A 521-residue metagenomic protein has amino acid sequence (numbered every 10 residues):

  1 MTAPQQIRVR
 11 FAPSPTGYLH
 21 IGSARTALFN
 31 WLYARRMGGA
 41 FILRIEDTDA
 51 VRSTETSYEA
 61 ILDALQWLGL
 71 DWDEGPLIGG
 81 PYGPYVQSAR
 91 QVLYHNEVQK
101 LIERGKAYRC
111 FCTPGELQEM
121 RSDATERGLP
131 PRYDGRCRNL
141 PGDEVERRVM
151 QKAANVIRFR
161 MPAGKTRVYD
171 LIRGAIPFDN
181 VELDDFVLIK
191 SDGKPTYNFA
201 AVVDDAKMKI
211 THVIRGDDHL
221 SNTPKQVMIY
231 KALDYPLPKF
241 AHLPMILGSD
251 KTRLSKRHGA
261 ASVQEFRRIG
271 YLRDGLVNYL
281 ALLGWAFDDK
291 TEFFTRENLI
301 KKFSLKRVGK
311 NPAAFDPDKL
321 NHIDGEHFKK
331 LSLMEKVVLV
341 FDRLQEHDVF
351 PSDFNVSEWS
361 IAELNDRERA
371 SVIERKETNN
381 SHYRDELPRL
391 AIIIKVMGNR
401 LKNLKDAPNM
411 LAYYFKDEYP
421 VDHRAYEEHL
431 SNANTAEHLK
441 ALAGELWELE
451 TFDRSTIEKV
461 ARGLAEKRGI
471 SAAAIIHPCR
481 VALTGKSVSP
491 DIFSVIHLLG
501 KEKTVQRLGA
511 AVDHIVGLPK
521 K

Functional and structural regions predicted by a protein language model:
T2-E126, N222-Y235: N-terminal Rossmann-like or analogous alpha/beta NTP/dinucleotide-binding catalytic cores that position adenine
V9-P15, L43-D47, M208-V213, A261 (+2 more regions): Glycine- and acidic
I21, F266-D274, K310-P312, D316 (+3 more regions): Structural motif
N30, I61, L101, G105 (+8 more regions): Residue-level signal for inorganic ion chemistry
P84-S88, F111, I189-K190, M208-H219 (+6 more regions): Conserved phosphate-binding loops in nucleotide/dinucleotide-binding enzymes
K100, Y108-R109, T113-H242, L247-L254 (+2 more regions): Active-site cores that bind ATP or allylic diphosphates and position pyrophosphate for catalysis
L333-R468: Small-residue-rich helix-loop
S455-A510, I515, P519: Charged substrate- and nucleic-acid-binding regions of tRNA-handling and nucleotidyl-transfer enzymes, centered on
